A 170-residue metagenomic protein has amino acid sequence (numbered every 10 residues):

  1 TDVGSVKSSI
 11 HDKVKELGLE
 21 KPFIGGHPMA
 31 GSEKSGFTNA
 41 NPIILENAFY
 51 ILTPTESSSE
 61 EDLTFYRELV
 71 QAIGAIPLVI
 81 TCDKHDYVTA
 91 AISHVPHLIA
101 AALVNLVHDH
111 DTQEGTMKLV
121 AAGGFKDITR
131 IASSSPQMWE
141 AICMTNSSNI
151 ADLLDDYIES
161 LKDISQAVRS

Functional and structural regions predicted by a protein language model:
T1-T38: Rossmann-like NAD(P)(H) cofactor-binding subdomain of soluble oxidoreductases
S5-V6, V104-N105, S148: Short glycine-rich anion-binding loops that position phosphate/pyrophosphate groups of nucleotides and phosphorylated
K7, A30, S57, K84 (+1 more regions): Residue-level detector of flexible, active-site-proximal loop/helix-junction positions within diverse enzyme catalytic
D12-E16, E60-Q71, D152-D155, E159-R169: Replace "anionic and nucleotidyl ligands
T38-I44, E140-A141: Short, flexible, solvent-exposed loop/turn segments with mixed acidic/basic and small polar residues
P42-I131: Internal alpha-helical scaffold of NAD(P)-dependent oxidoreductase catalytic cores
E114-S170: Interdomain hinge/lid region at the active-site interface of Rossmann-like NAD(P)-dependent oxidoreductases
